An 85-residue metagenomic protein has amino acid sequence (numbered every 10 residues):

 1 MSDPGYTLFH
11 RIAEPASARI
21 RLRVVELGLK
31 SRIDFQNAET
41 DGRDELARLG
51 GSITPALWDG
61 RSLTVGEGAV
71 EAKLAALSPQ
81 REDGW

Functional and structural regions predicted by a protein language model:
M1-Q36, T40: Local sequence-structure signature of Cys/Sec-based thiol-disulfide redox active-site neighborhoods
A16, I20, G42, G66-K73: Amphipathic alpha-helical interface surfaces
D34-S52, Q80: Thioredoxin-like thiol-disulfide oxidoreductase module
A47-W58, E67-G68: Structural micro-motif
D59-W85: Non-catalytic, surface beta->alpha helical segment in thiol-disulfide oxidoreductase systems
